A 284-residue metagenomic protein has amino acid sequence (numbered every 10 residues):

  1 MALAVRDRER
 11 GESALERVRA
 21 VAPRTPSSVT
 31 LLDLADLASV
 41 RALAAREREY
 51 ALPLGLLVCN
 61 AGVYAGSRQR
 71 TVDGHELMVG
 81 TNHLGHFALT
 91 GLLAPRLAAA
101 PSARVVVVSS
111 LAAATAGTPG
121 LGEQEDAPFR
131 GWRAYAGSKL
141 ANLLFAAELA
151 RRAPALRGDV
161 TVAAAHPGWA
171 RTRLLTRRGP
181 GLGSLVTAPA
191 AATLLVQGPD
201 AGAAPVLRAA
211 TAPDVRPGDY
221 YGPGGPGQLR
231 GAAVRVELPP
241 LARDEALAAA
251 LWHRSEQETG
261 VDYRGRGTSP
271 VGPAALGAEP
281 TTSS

Functional and structural regions predicted by a protein language model:
M1-G179, E258-R266: Rossmann-fold NAD(P)H-dependent dehydrogenase/reductase core
L3, L32, L194, P240-R243: Pocket-edge positions in alpha/beta enzyme catalytic cores
A38-R41, L229-A232, A275-G277: Short, solvent-exposed polar/charged micro-motifs at secondary-structure junctions
T118-Q124, R177-L182, G222-V234: Short, flexible, mixed-charge acidic loops at enzyme active sites
E125-D126, G181-A191: A short C-terminal helix-loop "cap" of Rossmann-like NAD(P)-dependent dehydrogenase/epimerase domains
S138, P189-V236, E245-A249, H253: C-terminal helical subdomain
R264-S284: Actinobacteria-biased recognition of intrinsically disordered, low-complexity terminal regions
